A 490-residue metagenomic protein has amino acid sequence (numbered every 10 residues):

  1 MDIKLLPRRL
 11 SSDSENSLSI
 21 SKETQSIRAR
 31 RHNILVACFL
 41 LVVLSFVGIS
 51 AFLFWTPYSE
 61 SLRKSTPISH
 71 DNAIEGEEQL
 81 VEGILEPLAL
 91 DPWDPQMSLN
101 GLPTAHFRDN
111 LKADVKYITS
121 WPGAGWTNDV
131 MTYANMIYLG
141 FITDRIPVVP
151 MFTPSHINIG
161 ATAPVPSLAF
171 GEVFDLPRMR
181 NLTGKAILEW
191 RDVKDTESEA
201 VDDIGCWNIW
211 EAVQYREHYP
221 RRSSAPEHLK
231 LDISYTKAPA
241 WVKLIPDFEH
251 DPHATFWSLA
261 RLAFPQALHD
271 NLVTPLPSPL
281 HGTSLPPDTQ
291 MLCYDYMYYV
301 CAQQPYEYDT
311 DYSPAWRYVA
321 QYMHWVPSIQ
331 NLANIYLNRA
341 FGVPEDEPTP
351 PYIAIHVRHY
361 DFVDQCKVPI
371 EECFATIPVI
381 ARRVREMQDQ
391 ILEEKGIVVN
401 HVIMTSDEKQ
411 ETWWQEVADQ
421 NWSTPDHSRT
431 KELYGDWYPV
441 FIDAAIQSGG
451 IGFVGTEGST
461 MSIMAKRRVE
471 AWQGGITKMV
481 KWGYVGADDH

Functional and structural regions predicted by a protein language model:
D2-I68: N-terminal signal-anchor transmembrane helix specifying type II single-pass membrane topology of secretory-pathway
I74-F374, S406: Secretory-pathway glycan-assembly enzymes, especially type II membrane glycosyltransferases that use nucleotide-sugar
A134-I137, A381, R385, S448 (+2 more regions): Amphipathic alpha-helical interaction motifs in eukaryotic regulatory proteins
A163-F170, E411-W422, M464, R468: Short, aromatic/basic amphipathic alpha-helical patches
E345-P350, L392-V399, Q473-V480: Short helix-terminating capping/connector loops at secondary-structure junctions
I370-Q390: Well-ordered, non-membrane alpha-helical segments in soluble/globular domains
Q388-L433: Catalytic donor nucleotide-activated moiety binding site of glycosyltransferases and closely related
V440-A487: A donor-sugar binding/catalytic signature common to diverse glycosyltransferases and related nucleotide-sugar
